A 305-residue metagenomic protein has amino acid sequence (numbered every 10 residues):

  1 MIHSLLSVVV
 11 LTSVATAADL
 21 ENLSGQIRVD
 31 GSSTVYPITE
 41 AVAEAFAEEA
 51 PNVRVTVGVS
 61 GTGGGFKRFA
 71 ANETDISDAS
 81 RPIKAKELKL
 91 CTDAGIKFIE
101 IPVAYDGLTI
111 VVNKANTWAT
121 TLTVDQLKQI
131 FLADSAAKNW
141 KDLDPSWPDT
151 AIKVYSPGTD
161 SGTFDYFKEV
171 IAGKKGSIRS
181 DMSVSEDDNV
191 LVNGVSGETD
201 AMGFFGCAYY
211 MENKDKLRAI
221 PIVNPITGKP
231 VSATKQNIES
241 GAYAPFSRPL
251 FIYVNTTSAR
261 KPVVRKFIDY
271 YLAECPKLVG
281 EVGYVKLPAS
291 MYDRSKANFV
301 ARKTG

Functional and structural regions predicted by a protein language model:
M1-L11: Sec-dependent signal peptide recognition, specifically the positively charged N-region followed immediately by
L11-A17: Sec/Tat signal peptide C-region and signal peptidase I cleavage site
A17-G305: Flexible loop/hinge segments at secondary-structure junctions
